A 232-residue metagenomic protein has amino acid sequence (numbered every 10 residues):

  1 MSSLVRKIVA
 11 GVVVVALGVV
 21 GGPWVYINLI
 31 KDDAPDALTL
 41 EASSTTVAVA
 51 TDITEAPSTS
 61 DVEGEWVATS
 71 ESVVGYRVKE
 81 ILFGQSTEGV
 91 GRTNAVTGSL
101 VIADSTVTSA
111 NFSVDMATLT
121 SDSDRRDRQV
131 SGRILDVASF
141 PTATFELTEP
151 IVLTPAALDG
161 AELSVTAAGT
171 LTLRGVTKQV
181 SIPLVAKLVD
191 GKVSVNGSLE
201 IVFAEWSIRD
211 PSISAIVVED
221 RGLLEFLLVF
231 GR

Functional and structural regions predicted by a protein language model:
S2-R232: Low-complexity, acidic/polar, glycine-enriched regions of mature
